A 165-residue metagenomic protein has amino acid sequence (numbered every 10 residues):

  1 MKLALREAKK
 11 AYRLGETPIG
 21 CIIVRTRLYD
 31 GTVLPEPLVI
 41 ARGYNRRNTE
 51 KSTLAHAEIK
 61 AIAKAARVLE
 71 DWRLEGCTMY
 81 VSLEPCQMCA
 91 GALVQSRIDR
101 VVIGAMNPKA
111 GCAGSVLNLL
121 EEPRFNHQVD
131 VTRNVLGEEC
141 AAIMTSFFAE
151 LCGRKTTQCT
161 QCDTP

Functional and structural regions predicted by a protein language model:
M1-A11, D30-L34, P85-P165: Zinc-dependent deaminase
A4, G20, A61: Conserved hydrophobic/aromatic pocket- or pore-lining residues that grip, position, or stack substrates in active sites
G15-I19, E75: Short, basic and Ser/Thr-rich N-terminal targeting/leader segments
I19-L34: Short beta-strand scaffold segments in enzyme catalytic cores
I40-G43: A structural microfeature
R46-T49: A short acidic/small-residue loop/turn micro-motif
T53-M88: Short HxH-centered metal-ligating active-site micro-motif
